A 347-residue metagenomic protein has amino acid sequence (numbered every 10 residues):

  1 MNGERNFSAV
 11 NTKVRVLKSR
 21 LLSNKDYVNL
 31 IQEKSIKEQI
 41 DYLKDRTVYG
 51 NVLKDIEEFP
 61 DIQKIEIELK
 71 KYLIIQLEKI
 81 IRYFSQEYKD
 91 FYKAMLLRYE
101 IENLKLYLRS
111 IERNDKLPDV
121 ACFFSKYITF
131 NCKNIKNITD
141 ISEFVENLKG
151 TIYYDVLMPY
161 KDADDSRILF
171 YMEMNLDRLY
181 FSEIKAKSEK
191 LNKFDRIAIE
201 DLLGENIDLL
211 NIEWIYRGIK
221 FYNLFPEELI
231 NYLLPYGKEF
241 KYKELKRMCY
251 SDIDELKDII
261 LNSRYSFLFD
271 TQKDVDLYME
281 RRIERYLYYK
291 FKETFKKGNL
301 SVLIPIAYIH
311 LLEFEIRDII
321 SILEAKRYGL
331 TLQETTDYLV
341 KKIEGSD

Functional and structural regions predicted by a protein language model:
M1-D347: N-terminal domain-start signal
